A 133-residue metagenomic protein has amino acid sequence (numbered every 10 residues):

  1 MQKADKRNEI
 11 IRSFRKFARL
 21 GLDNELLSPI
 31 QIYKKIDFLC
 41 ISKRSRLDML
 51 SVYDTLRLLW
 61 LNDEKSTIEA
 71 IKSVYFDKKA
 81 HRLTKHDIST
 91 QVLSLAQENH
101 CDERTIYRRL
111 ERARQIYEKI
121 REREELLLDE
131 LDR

Functional and structural regions predicted by a protein language model:
M1-L61, E122-R133: N-terminal interaction/assembly modules
E9, S66-A70, R109: Residue-level detector of well-ordered alpha-helical segments, enriched for hydrophobic/aromatic packing positions
L59-A70, D77: Short helix-coil-helix linker/hinge
I71-S73, I88-S89: A short glycine/small-residue-enriched secondary-structure motif
F76-K78, I116: A short structural micro-motif
K78-R104: Helix-turn-helix DNA-binding module
L95, D102, I106-E124: DNA major-groove recognition helices of helix-turn-helix
